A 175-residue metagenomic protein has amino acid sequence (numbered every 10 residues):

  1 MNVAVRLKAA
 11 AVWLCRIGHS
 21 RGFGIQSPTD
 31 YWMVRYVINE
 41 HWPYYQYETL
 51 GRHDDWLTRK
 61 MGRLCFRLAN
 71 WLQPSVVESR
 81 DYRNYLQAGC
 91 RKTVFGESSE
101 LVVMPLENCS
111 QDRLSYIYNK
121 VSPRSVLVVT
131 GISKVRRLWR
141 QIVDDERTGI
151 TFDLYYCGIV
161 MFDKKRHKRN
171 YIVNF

Functional and structural regions predicted by a protein language model:
M1-S125, I132-F175: A short alpha-helical cap/connector motif
